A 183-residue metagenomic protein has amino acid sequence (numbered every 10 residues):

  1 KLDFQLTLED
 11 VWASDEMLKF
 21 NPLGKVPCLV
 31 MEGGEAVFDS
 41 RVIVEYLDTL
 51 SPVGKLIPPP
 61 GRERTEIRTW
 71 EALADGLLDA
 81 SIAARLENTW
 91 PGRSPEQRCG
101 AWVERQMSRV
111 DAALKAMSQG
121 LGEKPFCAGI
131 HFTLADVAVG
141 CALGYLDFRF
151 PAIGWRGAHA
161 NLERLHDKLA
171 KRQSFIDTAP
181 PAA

Functional and structural regions predicted by a protein language model:
K1-G100: GST-like domain detector, emphasizing the conserved glutathione-binding G-site in the N-terminal thioredoxin-like
V44, D48, R68-E71, L114 (+2 more regions): Non-transmembrane alpha-helical segments in soluble domains of secreted/periplasmic/extracellular proteins
S51, L121-K124, Q173: A general structural signal marking secondary-structure boundaries and capping sites
G54-P59, F126-I130, G154-R156, I176-P181: Short, hydrophobic secondary-structure boundary micro-motifs
A74-R164: GST-like fold's C-terminal all-alpha helical module
Q119, P181-A183: Basic/polar N-terminal segments that are highly enriched at the extreme N-terminus, encompassing both cleavable
G157-T178: C-terminal end-helix/capping segment
